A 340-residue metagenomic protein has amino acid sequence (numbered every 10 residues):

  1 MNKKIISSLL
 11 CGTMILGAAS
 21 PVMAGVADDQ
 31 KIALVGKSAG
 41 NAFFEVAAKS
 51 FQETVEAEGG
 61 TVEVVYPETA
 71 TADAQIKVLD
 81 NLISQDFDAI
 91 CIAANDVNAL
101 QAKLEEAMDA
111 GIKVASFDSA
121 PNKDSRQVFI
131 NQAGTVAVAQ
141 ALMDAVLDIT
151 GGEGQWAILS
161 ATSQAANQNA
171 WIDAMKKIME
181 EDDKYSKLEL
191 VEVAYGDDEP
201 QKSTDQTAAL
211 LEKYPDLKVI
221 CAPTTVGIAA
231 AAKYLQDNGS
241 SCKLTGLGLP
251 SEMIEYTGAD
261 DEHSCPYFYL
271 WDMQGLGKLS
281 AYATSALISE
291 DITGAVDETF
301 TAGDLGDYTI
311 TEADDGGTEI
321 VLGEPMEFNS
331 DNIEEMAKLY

Functional and structural regions predicted by a protein language model:
M1-K31, A57, T61, E105-I112 (+1 more regions): Short, low-complexity disordered leader/linker segments with a strong preference for bacterial N-terminal type II
V26, Q75, I130-W156, A170 (+3 more regions): Hydrophobic alpha-helical segments within soluble ligand-binding/sensing domains
D28, A166-N167, E181, A283-Y340: Hinge/cleft segment of the Venus flytrap/periplasmic-binding protein
Q30-E58, E63-K77, Q85-F87, A93-V97 (+2 more regions): Extracytoplasmic "Venus flytrap"
F43-G60, V138-L142, A166-S186, K202 (+2 more regions): Short, solvent-exposed amphipathic alpha-helices that sit in or adjacent to ligand/effector-binding or catalytic
A57-E68, Q155-I158, M179-D198: Short beta-strand elements in bilobed, periplasmic/extracellular small-molecule ligand-binding domains
S84, A89-D109, M175, G196-Y256: Hydrophobic alpha-helical
N98-A137, D148-I149, Q155, P250-C265: Flexible loop/hinge segments that line or gate small-molecule binding clefts
